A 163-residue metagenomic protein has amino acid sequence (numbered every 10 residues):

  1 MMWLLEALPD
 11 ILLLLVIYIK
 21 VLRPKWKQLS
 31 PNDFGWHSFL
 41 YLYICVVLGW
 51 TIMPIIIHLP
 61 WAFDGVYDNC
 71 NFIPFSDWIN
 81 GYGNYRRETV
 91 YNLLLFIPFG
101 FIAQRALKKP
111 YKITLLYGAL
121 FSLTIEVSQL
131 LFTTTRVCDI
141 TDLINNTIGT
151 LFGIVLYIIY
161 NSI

Functional and structural regions predicted by a protein language model:
M1-T135, I140, I158-I163: Bulky hydrophobic segments
